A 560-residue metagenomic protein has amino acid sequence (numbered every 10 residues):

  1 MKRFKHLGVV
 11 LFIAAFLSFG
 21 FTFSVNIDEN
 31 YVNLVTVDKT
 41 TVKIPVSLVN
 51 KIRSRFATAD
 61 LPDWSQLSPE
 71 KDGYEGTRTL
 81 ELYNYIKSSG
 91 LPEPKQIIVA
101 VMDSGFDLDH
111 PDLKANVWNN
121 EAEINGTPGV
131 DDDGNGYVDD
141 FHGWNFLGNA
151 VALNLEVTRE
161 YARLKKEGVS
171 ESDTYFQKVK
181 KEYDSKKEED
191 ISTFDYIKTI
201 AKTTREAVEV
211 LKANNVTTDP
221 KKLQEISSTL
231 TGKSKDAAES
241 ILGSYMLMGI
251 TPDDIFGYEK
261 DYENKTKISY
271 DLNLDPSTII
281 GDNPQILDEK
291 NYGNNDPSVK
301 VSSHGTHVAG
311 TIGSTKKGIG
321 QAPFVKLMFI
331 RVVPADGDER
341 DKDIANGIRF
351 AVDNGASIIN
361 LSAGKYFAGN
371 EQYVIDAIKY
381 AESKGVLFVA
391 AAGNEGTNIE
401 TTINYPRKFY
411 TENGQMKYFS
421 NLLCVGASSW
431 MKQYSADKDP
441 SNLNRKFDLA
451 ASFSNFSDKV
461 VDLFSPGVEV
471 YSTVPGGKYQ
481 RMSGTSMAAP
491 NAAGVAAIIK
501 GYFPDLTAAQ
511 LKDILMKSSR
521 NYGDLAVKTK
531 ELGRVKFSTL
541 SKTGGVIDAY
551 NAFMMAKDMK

Functional and structural regions predicted by a protein language model:
K5-H6, F23, V352-N354, I358-A363 (+3 more regions): C-terminal subdomain of the subtilisin-like protease fold in secreted/lumenal serine endopeptidases
V10-G20: Bacterial N-terminal signal peptides
S18-Y74, R78-S88: Primarily auto-inhibitory N-terminal propeptides
N84-V99, G105-R340, K417-N421, F456-V460 (+1 more regions): Subtilisin-like serine protease catalytic core
D103, G393, G484: Active-site glycine-centered loops adjacent to acidic/histidine catalytic or metal-binding residues that shape
R331, N360-G364, A391-A392, G426-A427 (+2 more regions): A cross-family glycoside hydrolase active-site/sugar-binding cleft signature
G369-A391, Y405-N421: Catalytic-core regions built around general acid/base machinery
V386, K408-G501, D505, A552: Extracellular S/T/G-rich loop segment that most often corresponds to the catalytic His/Ser-adjacent loop
